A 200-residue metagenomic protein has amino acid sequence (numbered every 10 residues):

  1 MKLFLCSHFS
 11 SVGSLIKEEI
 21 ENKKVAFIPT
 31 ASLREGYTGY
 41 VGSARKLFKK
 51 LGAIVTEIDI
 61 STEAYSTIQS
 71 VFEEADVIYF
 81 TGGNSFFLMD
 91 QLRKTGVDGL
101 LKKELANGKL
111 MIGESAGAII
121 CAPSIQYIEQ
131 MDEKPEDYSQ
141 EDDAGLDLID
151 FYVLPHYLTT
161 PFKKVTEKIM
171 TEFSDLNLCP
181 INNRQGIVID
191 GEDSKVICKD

Functional and structural regions predicted by a protein language model:
M1-V77, T81: N-terminal beta1-alpha1 cap of cysteine-dependent amidohydrolase-like domains
G13, E35, L88-M89, C121-A122 (+1 more regions): Glycine/Thr-rich phosphate-binding loops of Rossmann-like dinucleotide-binding domains
L33, G83-F86, G117, L158: Short glycine-rich anion-binding loops that position phosphate/pyrophosphate groups of nucleotides and phosphorylated
S85-K94: Glycine/threonine-rich flexible loop motifs
F86, A118-C121, G186-V188: Short, active-site-adjacent cap segments at secondary-structure transitions
D98-T159: Class I SAM-dependent methyltransferase SAM-binding "motif I" and its flanking Rossmann-like core
D147-I149, V153-D190, I197: Conserved anion/nucleotide-ligand pocket segment
